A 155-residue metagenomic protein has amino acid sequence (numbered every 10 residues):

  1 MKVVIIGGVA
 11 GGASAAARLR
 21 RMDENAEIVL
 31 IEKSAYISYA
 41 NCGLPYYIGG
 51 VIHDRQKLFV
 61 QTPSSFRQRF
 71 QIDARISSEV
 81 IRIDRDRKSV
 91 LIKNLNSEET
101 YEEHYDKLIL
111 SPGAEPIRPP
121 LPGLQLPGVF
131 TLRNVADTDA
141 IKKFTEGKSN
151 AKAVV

Functional and structural regions predicted by a protein language model:
M1-R75: Beta1-alpha1 glycine-rich phosphate/pyrophosphate-binding loop at the start of Rossmann-like nucleotide-binding domains
V3-V4, S64-A153: FAD-binding core/adjacent interface of flavoenzyme oxidoreductases
E27, A153-V155: Short intrinsically disordered, low-complexity coil segments enriched in acidic
